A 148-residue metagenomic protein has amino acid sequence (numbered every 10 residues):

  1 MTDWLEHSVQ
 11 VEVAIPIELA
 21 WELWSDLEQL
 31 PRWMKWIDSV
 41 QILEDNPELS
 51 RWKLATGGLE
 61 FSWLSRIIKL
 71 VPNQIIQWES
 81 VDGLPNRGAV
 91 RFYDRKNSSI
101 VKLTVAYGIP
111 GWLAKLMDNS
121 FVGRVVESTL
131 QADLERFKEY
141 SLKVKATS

Functional and structural regions predicted by a protein language model:
M1-D45, R136-E139, T147-S148: Hydrophobic ligand-binding cavity/cleft-lining segments
D3-L5, N46, L59, L84 (+1 more regions): Residue-level preference for beta-strand/loop junctions
E6-S8, E60-L64, P85-A89: Short, surface-exposed coil-to-beta transition loops
A14-I17, I42-N46, K69-N73, R91-I100: A short, structured loop/turn motif at beta-sheet edges
S50-T56, I76-D82: Short beta-strand segments that buttress and anchor functional surface loops
A55-S62, I109-L113: Short, cysteine-centered beta-strand-loop-beta hairpins and adjacent loop/turn segments enriched in charged/polar
F61-V71, I76-E79: Helix-adjacent hinge/juxtasegments
E79-A132, E139, S148: Beta-strand/loop substructures that line and gate deep hydrophobic ligand-binding cavities in soluble
